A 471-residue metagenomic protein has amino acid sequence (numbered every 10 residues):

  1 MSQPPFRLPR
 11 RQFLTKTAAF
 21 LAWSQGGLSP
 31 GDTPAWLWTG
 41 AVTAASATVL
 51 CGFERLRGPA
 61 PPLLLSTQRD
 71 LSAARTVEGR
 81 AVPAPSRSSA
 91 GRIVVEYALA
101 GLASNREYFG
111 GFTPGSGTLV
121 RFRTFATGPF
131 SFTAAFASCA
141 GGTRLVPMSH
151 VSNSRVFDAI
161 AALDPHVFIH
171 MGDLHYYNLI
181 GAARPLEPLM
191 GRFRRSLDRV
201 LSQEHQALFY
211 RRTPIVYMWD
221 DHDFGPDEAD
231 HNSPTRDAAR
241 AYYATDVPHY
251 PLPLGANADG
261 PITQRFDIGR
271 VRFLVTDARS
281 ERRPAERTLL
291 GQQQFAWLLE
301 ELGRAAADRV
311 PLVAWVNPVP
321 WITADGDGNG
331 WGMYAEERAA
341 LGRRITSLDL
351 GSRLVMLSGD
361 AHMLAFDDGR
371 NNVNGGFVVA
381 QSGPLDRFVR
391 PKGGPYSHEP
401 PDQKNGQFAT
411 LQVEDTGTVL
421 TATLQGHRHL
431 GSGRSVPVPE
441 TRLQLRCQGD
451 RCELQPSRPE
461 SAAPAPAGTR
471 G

Functional and structural regions predicted by a protein language model:
P4-G471: Metal-dependent phosphoester/phosphodiester hydrolase catalytic core
